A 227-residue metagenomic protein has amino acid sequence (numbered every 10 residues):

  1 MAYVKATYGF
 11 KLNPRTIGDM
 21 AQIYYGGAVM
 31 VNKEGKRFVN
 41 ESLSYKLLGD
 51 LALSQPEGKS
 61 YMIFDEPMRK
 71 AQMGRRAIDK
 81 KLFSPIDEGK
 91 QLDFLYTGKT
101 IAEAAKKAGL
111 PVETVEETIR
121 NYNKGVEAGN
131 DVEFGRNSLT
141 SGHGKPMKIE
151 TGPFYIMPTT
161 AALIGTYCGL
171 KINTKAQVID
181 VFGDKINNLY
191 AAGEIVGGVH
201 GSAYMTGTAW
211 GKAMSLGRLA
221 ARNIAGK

Functional and structural regions predicted by a protein language model:
M1-K227: Residues forming the flavin
